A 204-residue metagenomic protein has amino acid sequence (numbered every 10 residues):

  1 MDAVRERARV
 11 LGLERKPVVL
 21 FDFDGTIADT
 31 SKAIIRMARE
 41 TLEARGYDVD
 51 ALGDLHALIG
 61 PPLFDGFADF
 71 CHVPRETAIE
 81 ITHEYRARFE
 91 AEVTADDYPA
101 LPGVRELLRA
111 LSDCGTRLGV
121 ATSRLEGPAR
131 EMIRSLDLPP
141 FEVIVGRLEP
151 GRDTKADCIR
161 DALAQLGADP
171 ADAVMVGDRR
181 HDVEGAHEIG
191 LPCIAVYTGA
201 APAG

Functional and structural regions predicted by a protein language model:
V4, G12-E106, C114, G127: N-terminal helical cap/lid subdomain that shapes the substrate entry/recognition surface in HAD-like hydrolases
D29, V120-T122, A195: Hydrophobic residues in well-ordered beta-strands that form the structural core
K32, R39, R130-R134, H187-I189: Short amphipathic alpha-helical segments
I35, E126-A129, V183, A203: Short alpha-helix immediately C-terminal to the canonical SAM-binding loop
E43-R45, G66-E76, D97, R105 (+3 more regions): Substrate-recognition/cap helix-loop segment adjacent to the acidic, metal-dependent catalytic center of Asp-based
V174-G204: Acidic, Mg2+-coordinating phosphoryl-transfer loop and its flanking beta/alpha structural elements, shared across
